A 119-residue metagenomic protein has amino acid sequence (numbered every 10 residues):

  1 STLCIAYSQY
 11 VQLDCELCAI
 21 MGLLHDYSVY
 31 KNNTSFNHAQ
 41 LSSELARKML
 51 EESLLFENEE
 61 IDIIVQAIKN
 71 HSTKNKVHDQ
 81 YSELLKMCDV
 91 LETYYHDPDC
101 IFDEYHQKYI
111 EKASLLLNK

Functional and structural regions predicted by a protein language model:
S1-L17, S43-L54: Alpha-helical phosphate/pyrophosphate-handling elements in metalloenzyme active cores
T2-L13, L24, N70-K119: Divalent metal-dependent phosphate-bond-processing catalytic cores, especially two-metal-ion Mg2+/Mn2+ enzymes that act
V11, K31-S35, L54-E57: Flexible interhelical turns and helix-capping residues at alpha-helix boundaries within structured domains
C15-N33, H38, S42, I63-S72: His-Asp-centered metal-binding catalytic motifs of divalent-metal-dependent phosphohydrolases/nucleases
N33, A46-R47, I110: Juxtamembrane helix-loop transition sites at the ends of transmembrane segments in multi-pass membrane proteins
E52-F56, K74-N75: Short helix-to-loop capping/linker segments positioned immediately adjacent to catalytic or ligand/cofactor-binding
N58-D62: All-alpha amphipathic helical-bundle segments outside canonical DNA-binding/catalytic cores that form hydrophobic
